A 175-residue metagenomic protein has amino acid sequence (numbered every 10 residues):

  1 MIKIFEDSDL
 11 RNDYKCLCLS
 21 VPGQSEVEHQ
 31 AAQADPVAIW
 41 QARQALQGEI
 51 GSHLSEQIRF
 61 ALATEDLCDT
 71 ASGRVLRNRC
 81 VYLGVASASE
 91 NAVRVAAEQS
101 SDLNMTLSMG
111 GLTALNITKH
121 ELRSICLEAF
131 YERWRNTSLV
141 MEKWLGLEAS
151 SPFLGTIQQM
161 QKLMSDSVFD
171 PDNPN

Functional and structural regions predicted by a protein language model:
M1-N175: Long, ordered, helix-rich scaffold segments
